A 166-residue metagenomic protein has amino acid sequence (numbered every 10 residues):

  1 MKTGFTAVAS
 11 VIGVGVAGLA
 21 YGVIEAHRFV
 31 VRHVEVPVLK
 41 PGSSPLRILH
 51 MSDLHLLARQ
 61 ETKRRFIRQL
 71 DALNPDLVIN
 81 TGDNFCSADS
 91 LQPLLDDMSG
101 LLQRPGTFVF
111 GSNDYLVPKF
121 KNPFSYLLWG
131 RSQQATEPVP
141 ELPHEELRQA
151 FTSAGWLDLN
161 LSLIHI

Functional and structural regions predicted by a protein language model:
M1-S10: Membrane-penetrating hydrophobic segments
A7-V8, Y21-V23, A150-S153: Intrinsically disordered, low-complexity segments enriched in polar/charged residues with Gly/Pro, especially when
G13-D97, V117: N-terminal active-site segment of His-dependent metallophosphoesterases
T62-S162: Core catalytic region of metal-dependent phosphoesterases/phosphodiesterases, especially metallo-beta-lactamase-like
I164-I166: Conserved small/polar residues in nucleotide/adenosyl-binding loops
